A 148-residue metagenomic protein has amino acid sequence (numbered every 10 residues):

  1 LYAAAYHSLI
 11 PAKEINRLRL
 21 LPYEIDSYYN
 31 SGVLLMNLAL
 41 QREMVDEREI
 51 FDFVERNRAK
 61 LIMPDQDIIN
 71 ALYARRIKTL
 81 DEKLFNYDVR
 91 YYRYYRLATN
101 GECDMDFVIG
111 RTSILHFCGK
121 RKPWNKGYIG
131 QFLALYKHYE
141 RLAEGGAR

Functional and structural regions predicted by a protein language model:
L1, R19-E24, E49, D65: Glycine-centered secondary-structure boundary/capping sites
L1-R19: Conserved donor-nucleotide/metal-binding helix-loop-beta segment in metal-dependent transferases, i.e., the alpha-helix
L18-E24, T99-D104: Short, P/G- and charge-enriched loop/turn segments at secondary-structure junctions
S27: Short, conserved loop/helix-junction motifs that constitute active-site signature segments in enzyme catalytic cores
N30-S31, M36-R148: A glycosyltransferase accessory/donor-loop signature
